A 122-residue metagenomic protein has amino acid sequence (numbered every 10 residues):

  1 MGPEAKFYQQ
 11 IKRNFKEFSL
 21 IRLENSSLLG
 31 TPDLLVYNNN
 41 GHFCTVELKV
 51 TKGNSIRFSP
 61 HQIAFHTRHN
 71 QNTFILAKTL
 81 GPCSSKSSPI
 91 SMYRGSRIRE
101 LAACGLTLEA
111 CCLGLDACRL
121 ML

Functional and structural regions predicted by a protein language model:
M1-N25, N39: Acidic-basic catalytic patches of nuclease active cores, encompassing PD-(D/E)XK and other metal-cofactor nuclease
G30: Beta-rich catalytic cores
L34-V36, H42-K52: Conserved catalytic cores of phosphodiester-cleaving nucleases, focusing on short active-site segments
F43, K52-I63: Active-site-adjacent loop/helix micro-motif of nuclease/hydrolase catalytic cores
T45, I75-A77, R119: Structural beta-sheet core signal
H69-Y93: Nucleic-acid nuclease catalytic cores
R94-R99, R119: Basic polycationic patches enriched in arginine
